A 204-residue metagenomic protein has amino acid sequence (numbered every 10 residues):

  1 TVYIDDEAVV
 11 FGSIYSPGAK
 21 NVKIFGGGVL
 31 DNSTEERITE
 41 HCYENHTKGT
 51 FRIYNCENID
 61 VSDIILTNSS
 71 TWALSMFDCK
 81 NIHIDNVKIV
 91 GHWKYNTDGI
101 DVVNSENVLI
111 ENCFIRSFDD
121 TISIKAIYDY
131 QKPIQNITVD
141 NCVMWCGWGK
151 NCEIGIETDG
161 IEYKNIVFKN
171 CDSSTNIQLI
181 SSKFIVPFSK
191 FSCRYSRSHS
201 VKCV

Functional and structural regions predicted by a protein language model:
T1-V204: Extracellular/periplasmic carbohydrate-active domains that bind, remodel, or depolymerize complex polysaccharides
